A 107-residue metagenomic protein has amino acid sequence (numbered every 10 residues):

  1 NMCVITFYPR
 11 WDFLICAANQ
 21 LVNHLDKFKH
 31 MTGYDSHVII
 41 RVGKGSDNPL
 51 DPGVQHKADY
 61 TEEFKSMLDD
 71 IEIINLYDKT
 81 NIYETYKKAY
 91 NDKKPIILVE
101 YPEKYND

Functional and structural regions predicted by a protein language model:
M2-D107: Conserved thiamine diphosphate
